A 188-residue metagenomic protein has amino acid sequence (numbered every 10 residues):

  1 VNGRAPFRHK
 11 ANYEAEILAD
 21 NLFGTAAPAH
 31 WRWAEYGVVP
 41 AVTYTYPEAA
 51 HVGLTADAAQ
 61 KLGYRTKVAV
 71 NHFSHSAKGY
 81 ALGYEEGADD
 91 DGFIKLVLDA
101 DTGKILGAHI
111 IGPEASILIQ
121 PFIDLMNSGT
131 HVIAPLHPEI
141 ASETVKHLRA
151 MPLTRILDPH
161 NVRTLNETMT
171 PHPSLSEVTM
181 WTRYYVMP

Functional and structural regions predicted by a protein language model:
V1-G3, G24-P28, E167-M169: A short glycine/serine-rich beta->alpha loop
V1-P6, A34-E35, V39: Internal nucleotide-binding/catalytic subdomain
G3-A5, K10, P121-F122: Flavin (primarily FAD) binding-site architecture
P6-F7, N21, L106, W181: Active-site-proximal flexible loops/turns
H9-E35, Y64-R65, T130: Internal hydrophobic alpha-helix adjacent to the cofactor/substrate pocket in enzyme cavities
T45-T55, Q60-P188: Flexible, glycine-rich terminal cap/loop adjacent to redox cofactors in electron-transfer oxidoreductases
